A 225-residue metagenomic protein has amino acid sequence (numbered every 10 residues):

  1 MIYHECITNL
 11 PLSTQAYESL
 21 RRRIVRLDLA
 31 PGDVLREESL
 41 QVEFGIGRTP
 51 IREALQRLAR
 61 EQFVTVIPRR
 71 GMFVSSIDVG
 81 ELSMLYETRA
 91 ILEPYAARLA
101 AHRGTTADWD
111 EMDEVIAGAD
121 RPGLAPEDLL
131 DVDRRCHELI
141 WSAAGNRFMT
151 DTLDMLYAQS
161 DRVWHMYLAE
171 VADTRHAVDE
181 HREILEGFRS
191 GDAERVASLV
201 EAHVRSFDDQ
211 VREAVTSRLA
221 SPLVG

Functional and structural regions predicted by a protein language model:
M1-H102, R212-G225: Short linear motifs at protein or domain termini
V64, T174-H176: Short secondary-structure boundary/capping segments
R89, H102-M166, V178-G187, R195-S206: Conserved amphipathic alpha-helical segments that form helical-bundle/coiled-coil interaction surfaces
S160, W164, L168, D208-V215 (+1 more regions): Short amphipathic alpha-helical interaction/hinge segments
A169-D173: Solvent-exposed loop and edge beta-strand segments that line ligand/cofactor-binding and catalytic clefts
